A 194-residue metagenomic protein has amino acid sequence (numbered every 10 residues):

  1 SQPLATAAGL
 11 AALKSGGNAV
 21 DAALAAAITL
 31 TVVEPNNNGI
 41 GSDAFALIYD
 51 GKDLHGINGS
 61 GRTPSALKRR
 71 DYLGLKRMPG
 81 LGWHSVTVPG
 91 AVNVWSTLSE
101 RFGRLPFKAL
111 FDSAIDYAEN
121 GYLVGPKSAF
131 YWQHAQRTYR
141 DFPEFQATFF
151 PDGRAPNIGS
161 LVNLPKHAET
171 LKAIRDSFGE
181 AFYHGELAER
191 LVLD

Functional and structural regions predicted by a protein language model:
S1-A7, A11, A19-H184, A188-D194: Noncatalytic scaffold domains of N-terminal-nucleophile
